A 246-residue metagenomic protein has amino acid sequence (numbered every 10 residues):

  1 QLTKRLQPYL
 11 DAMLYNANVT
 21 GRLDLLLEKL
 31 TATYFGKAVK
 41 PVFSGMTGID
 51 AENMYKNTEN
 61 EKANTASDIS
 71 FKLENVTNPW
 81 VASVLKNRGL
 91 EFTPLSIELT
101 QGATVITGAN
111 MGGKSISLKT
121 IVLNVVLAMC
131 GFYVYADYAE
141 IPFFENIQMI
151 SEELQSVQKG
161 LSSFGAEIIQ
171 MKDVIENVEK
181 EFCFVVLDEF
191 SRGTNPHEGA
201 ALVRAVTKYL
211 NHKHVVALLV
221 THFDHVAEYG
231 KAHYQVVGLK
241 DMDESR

Functional and structural regions predicted by a protein language model:
Q1-L25, L154-Q158, Q170: Long, non-coiled-coil amphipathic alpha-helical linker/lever segments that couple catalytic cores to other domains
L10-V42, N60, K72-T77: Amphipathic alpha-helical domain-onset/packing element
K37, S44-R246: ATPase nucleotide-binding head domains, primarily ABC-like/P-loop NTPase cores
